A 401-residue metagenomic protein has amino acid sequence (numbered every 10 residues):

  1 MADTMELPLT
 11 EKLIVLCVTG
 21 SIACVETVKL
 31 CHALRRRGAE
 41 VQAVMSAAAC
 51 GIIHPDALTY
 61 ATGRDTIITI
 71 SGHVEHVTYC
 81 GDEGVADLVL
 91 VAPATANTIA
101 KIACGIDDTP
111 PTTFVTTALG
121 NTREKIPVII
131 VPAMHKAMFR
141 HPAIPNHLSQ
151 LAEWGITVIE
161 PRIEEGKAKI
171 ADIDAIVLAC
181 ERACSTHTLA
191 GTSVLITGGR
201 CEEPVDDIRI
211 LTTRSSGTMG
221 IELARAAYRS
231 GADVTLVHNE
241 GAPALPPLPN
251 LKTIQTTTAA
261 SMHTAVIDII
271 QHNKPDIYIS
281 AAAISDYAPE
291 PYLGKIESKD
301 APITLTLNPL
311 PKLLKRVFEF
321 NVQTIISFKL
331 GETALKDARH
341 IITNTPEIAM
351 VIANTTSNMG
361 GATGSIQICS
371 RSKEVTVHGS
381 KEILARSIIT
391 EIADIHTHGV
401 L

Functional and structural regions predicted by a protein language model:
M1-I130, H135-L401: A cross-family phosphate/adenosyl-ligand binding-site feature
